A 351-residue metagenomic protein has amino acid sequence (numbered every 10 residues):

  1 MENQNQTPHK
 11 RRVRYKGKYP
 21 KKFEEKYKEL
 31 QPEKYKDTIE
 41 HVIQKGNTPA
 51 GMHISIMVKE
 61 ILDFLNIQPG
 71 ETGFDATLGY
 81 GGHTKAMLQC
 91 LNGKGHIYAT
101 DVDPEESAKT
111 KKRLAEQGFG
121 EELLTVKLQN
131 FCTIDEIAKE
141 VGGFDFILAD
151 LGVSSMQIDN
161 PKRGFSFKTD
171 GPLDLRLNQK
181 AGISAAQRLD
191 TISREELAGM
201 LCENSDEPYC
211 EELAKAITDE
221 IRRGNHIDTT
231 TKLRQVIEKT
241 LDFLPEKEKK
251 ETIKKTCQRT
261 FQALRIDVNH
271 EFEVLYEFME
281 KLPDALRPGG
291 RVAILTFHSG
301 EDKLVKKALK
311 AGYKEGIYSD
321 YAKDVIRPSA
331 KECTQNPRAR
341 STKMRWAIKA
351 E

Functional and structural regions predicted by a protein language model:
M1-E351: S-adenosyl-L-methionine-dependent methyltransferase catalytic core, i.e., the SAM/SAH-binding region
